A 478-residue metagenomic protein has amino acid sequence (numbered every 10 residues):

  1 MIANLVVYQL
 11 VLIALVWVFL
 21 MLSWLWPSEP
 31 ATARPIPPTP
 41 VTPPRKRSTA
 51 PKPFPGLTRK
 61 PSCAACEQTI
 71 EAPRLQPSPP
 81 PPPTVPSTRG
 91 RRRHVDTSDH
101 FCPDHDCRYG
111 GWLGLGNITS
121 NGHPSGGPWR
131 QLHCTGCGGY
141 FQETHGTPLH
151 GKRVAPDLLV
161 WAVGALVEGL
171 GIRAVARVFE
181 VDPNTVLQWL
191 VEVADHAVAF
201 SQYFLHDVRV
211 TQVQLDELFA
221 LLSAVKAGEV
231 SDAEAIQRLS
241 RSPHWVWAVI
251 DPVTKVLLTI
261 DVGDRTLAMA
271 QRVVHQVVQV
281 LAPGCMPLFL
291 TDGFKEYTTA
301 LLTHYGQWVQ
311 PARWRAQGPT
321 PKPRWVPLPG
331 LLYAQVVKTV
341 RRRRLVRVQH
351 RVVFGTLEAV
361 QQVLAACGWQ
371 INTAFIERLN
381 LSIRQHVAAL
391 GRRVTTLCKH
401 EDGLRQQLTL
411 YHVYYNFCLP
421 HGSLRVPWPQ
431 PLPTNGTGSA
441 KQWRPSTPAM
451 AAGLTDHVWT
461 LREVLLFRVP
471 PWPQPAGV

Functional and structural regions predicted by a protein language model:
N4-W24: Single-pass alpha-helical transmembrane signal-anchor segments in small membrane proteins across taxa
L25-W26, L57: Short, aromatic- and cysteine-enriched interfacial helices/patches that mediate contacts at lipid membranes
W26-R47: Short juxtamembrane segments adjacent to a transmembrane helix
I36-V41, F54, S78-P81: Intrinsically disordered, low-complexity proline-rich regions
G56-V478: Residue-level recognition of single "structural anchor" positions that define or cap local secondary structure
